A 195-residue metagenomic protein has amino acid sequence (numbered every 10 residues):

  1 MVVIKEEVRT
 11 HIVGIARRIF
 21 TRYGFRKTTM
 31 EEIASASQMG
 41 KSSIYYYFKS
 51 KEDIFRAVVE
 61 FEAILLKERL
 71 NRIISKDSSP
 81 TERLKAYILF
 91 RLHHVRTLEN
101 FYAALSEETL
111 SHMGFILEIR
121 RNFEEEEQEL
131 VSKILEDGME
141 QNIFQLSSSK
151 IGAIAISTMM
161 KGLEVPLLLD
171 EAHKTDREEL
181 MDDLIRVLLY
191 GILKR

Functional and structural regions predicted by a protein language model:
M1-Y23, T28-M39, D53-R56: Basic, helix-initiating cap at the start of DNA-binding domains
V8, K51, E62-L66, Y87-R91 (+4 more regions): Hydrophobic/aromatic residues within well-ordered alpha-helical segments
S37-F48: Short hydrophobic/aromatic patch on the recognition helix
R56-E62: Alpha-helical DNA-contacting segments of helix-turn-helix folds
A57, E68-T97, A153-I156: Hydrophobic alpha-helical connector segments
T81-K85, N122-E124, E136-A155, T175-E179: All-alpha amphipathic helical-bundle segments outside canonical DNA-binding/catalytic cores that form hydrophobic
L92-S132, E140-Q141: Short secondary-structure transition hinges
H93, E129-Q141, T158-M159, V165 (+1 more regions): C-terminal peripheral helix-coil segments that are non-catalytic and often amphipathic
